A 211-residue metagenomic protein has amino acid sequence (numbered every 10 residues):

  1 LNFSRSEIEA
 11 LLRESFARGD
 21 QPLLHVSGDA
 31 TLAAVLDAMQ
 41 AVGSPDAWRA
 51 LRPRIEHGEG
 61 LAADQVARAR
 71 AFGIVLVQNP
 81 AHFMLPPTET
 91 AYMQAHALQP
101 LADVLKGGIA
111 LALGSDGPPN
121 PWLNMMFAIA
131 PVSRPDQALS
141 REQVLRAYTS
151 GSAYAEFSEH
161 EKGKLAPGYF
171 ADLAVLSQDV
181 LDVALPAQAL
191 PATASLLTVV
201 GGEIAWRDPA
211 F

Functional and structural regions predicted by a protein language model:
L1-A10, G58: Active-site gating/metal-coordination segments in enzymes
S4, A184-A189: Residues that cap or delimit alpha-helices
R13-L24, A30-P53, H57-G58, A63-A67 (+2 more regions): His/Asp/Glu-enriched, well-ordered alpha-helical/loop segment that forms or immediately abuts the divalent-metal
A71-G73: Structural alpha-helical segments in enzyme catalytic/regulatory domains
A210-F211: Residue-level structural signal for beta-strand termini and adjacent loop
